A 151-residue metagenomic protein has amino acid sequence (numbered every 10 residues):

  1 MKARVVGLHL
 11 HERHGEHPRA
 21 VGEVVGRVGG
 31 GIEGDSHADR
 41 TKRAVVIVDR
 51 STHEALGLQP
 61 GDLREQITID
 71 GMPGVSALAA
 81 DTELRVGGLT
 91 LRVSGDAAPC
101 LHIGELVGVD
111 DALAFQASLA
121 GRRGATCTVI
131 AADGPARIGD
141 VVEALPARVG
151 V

Functional and structural regions predicted by a protein language model:
M1-V151: Metal-cofactor-dependent catalytic cores
